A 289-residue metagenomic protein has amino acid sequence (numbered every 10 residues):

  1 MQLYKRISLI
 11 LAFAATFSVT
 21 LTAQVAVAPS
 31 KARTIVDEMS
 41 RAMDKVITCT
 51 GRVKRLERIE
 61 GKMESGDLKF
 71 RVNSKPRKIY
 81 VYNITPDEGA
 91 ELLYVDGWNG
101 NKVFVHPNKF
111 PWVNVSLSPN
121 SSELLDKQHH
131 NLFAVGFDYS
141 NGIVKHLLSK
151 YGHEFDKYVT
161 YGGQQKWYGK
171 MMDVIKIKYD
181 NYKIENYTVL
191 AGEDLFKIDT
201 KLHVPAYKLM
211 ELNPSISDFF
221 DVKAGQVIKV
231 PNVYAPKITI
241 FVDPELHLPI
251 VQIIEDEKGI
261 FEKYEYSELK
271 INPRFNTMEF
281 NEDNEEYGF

Functional and structural regions predicted by a protein language model:
S8-S18: Bacterial N-terminal signal peptides
V19-A23: Sec/Tat signal peptide C-region and signal peptidase I cleavage site
Q24-D37, R41-I47, R55, M63 (+3 more regions): Flexible, processing/modification-adjacent segments and terminal tails in exported/periplasmic/extracellular proteins
M63-D67, D87-E91, I184, Y234-I238 (+2 more regions): Short, surface-exposed coil-to-beta transition loops
V81, I175, Q252-E255: Beta-strand-dense domains in secreted/periplasmic systems and polymorphic toxin scaffolds
Y179-P205, K223-V227: Primarily a LysM-type cell-wall glycan-binding module
M210-F219: Short acidic beta-strand-loop surface patches of small beta-rich interaction domains
F220, N232-I240, P244-F289: Acidic, serine/threonine-rich low-complexity disordered tracts
